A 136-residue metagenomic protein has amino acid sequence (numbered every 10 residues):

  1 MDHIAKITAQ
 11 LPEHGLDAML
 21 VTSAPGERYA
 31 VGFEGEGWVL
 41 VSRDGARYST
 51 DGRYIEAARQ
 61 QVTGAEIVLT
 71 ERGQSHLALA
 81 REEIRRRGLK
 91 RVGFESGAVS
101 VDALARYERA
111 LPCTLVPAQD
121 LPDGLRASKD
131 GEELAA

Functional and structural regions predicted by a protein language model:
M1-R47, A78-R81, R85-G88: Terminal domain-start leader segments
I4, D44, S75-A136: Flexible, acidic/His-enriched mid-domain "rim/lid" segments that flank
A24-P25, T50-A57, A98-L104: Short, polar loop motifs at secondary-structure junctions
G32-E34, Q60-Q61, L104-Y107: Short amphipathic alpha-helical segments
S42, Q61-A65, A110-P112: Short, structured coil segments at secondary-structure junctions
D51-A78, E82: Compact, glycine/acidic-enriched structural inserts
